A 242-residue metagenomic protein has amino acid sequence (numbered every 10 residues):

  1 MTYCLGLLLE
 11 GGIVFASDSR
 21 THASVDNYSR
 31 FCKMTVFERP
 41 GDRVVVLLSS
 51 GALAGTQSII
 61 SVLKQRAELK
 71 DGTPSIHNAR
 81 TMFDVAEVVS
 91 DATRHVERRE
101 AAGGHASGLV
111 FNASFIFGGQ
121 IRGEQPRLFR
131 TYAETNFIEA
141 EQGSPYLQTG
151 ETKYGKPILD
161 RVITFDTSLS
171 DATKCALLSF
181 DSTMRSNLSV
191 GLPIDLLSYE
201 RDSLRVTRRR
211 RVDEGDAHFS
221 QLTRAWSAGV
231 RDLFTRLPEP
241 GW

Functional and structural regions predicted by a protein language model:
M1-C4, G11-G12, R43-V45, N112-F115 (+2 more regions): Short, surface-exposed beta-edge/turn micro-motifs
C4-A102, T149-K156, D160, T167 (+1 more regions): Conserved short S/T/G-enriched processing/targeting/catalytic segments and their helical context
V85, V96-R99, A106-Q120, E124-W242: A two-mode feature
